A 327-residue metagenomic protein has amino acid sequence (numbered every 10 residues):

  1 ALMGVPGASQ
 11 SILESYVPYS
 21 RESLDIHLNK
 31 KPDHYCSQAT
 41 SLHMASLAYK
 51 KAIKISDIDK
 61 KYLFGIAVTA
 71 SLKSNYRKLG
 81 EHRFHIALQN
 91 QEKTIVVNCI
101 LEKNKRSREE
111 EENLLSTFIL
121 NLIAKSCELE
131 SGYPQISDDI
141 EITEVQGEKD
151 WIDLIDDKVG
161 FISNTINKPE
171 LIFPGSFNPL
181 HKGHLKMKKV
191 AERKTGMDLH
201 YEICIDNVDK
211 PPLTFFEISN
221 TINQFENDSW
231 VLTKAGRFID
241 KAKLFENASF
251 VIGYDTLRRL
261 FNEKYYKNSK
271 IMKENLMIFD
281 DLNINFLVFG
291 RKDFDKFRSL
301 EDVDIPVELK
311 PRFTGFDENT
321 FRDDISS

Functional and structural regions predicted by a protein language model:
A1-S37: Glycine-rich, small/polar surface segments that engage phosphate groups of diverse ligands
G4, P32-T40, E263-I271: Alpha-helix N-cap/loop-to-helix boundary motif
H27-K54, I218-V231: Short, structured active-site "lid" loops
I55-S327: Nucleotidyltransferase catalytic core that binds NTPs
